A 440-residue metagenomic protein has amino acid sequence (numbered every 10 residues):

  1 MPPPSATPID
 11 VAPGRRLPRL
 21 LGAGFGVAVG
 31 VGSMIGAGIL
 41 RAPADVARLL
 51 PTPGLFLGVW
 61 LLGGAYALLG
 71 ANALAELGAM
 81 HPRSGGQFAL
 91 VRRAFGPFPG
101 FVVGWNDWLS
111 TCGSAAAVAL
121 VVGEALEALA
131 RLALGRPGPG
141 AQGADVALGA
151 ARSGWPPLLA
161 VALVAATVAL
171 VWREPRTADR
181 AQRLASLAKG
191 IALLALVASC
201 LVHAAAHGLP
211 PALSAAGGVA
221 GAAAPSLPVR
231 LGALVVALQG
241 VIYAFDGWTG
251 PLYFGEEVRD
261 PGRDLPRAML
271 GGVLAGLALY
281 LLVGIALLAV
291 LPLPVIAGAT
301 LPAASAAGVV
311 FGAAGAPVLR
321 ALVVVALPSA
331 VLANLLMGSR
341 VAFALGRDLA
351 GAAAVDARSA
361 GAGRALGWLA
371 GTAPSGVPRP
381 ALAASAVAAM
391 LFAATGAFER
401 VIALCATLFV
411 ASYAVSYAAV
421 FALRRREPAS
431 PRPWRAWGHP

Functional and structural regions predicted by a protein language model:
M1-A44, R48-G54, A67-N72, A216 (+2 more regions): Membrane-interface "cap" regions at the ends of multi-pass membrane proteins
P3, P8-L17, P53-W60, R136-W155 (+2 more regions): Helix-loop-helix junctions that connect adjacent transmembrane segments in multi-pass membrane transporters
R16, L184, T372-R379, Y413-P440: C-terminal membrane-solvent junction of multi-pass transporters and transport-like membrane proteins
A44-V46, E76, F88-R93, A169 (+6 more regions): Helix-loop junctions at the membrane interface of multi-pass solute transporters
D45, A67-V164, R320-A344, E399-A411: Hydrophobic transmembrane alpha-helices that form the core helical bundles of multi-pass secondary transporters
V59-L61, A130-P175, L193-L196, R379-A388 (+1 more regions): Transmembrane alpha-helical segments of multi-pass small-molecule transport proteins
E76-A79, V102, G149, A162-A188 (+2 more regions): Membrane-water interface regions at transmembrane-helix termini and the short interhelical loops of multi-pass membrane
A89-L90, G96, A128-G138, A220 (+3 more regions): TM-loop-TM module centered on a large, flexible mid-protein loop between adjacent transmembrane helices in multi-pass
